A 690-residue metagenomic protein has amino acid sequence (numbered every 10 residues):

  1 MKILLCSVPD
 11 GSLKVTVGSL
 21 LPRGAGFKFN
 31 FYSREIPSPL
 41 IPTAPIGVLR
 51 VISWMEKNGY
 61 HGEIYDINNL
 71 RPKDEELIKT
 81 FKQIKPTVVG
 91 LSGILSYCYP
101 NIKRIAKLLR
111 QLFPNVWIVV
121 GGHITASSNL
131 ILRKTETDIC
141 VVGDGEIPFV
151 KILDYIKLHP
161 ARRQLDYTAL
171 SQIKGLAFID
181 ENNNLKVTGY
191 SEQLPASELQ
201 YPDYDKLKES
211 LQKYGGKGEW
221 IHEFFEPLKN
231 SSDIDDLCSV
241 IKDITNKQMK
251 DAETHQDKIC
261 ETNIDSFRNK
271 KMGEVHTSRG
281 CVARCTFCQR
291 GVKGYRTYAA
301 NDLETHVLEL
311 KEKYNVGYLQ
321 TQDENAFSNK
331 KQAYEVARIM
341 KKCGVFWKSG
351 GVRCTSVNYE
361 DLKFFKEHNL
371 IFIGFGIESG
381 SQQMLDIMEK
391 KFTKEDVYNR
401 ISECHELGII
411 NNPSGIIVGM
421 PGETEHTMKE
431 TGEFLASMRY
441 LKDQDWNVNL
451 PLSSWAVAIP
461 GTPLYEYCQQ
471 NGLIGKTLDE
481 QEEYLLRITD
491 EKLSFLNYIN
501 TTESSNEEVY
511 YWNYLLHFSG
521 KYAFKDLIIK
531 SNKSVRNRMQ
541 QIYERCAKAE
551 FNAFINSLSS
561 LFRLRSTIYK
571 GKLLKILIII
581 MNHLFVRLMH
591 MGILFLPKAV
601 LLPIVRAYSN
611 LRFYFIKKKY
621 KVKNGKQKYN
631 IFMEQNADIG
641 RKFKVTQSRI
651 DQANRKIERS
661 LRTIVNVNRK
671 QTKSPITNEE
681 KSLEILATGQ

Functional and structural regions predicted by a protein language model:
M1-I46: A short, flexible N-terminal coil/short beta segment enriched in small residues
I3-L5, S12-P22, F81-T87, K157 (+5 more regions): Radical SAM enzyme core and accessory elements
C6-V8, Y65, S92, G121 (+2 more regions): Short hydrophobic segments within beta-strands
L13-K14, S127-L130, A283, Q383 (+3 more regions): Flexible glycine/acidic-rich beta-alpha junction loops that bind and position SAM and/or redox cofactors in anaerobic
T43, D205-P413, V418-M420, K429-E433: Radical SAM [4Fe-4S] cluster-binding motif and immediate context
G47, W54, H61-A196, Q200-D203 (+1 more regions): Glycine-rich beta-alpha loop elements in corrinoid/cobalamin-binding modules across cobalamin-dependent enzymes
V51-E63, K313-Y314, E403-N411, M438-W446: A structural motif corresponding to the C-terminal end of an alpha-helix and its immediate exit/capping segment
I131-V150, E367-F375, F434-S453: Structural recognition of alpha->loop->beta junctions
